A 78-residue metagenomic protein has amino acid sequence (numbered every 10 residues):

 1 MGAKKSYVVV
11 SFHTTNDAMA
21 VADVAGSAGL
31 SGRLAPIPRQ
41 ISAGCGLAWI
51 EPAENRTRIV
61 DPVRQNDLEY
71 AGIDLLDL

Functional and structural regions predicted by a protein language model:
M1-G2, L34-Q40: Short, flexible, solvent-exposed loop/turn segments with mixed acidic/basic and small polar residues
G2-S11: Short glycine-/aliphatic-rich beta-strand segments at the starts of folded cytosolic domains
K5, S42-G44, L68: Short connector loops at helix/strand junctions that flank enzyme active sites, especially segments positioning acidic
V10-H13, E51: Small/polar loops that bind or transfer phosphate-bearing groups
H13-S31: Short amphipathic alpha-helix segments
S31-I37, A71-G72: A short linear hydrophobic-aromatic micro-motif
P38-C45, D74-L78: Short proline/glycine- and acidic-rich turn/helix-capping motifs at secondary-structure junctions
I50-L78: C-terminal structural segments of small proteins and small subunits
